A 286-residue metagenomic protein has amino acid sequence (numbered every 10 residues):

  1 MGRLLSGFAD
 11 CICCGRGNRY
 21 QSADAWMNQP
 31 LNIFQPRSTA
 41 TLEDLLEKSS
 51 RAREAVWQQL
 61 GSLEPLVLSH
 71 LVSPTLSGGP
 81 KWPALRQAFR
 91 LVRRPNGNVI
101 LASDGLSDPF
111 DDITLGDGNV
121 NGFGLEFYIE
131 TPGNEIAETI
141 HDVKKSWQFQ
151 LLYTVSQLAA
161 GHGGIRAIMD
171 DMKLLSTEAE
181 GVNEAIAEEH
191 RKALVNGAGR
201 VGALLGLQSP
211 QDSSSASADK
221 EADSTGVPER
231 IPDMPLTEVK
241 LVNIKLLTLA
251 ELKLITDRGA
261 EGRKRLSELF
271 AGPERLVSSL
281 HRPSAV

Functional and structural regions predicted by a protein language model:
G2-D10: Short hydrophobic helices that act as membrane-entry/anchoring signals
L4, G17-Y20, L276: Positively charged, low-complexity intrinsically disordered regions
D10, C14-A84: The feature captures two recurrent sequence modes
I12-G15, A159, P273: Short, flexible helical or helix-coil boundary motifs
P30-L46, E126-D142, E251: Charged, low-complexity surface segments at secondary-structure and domain boundaries
A40, D44-E47, R51, S146 (+3 more regions): Alpha-helix boundary/N-cap detector
S62, G78-T131, A167-S284: Aromatic/basic-lined ligand-recognition segments that form π-stacking hydrophobic pockets flanked by Lys/Arg to engage
P132-R166: Compact, glycine/acidic-enriched structural inserts
